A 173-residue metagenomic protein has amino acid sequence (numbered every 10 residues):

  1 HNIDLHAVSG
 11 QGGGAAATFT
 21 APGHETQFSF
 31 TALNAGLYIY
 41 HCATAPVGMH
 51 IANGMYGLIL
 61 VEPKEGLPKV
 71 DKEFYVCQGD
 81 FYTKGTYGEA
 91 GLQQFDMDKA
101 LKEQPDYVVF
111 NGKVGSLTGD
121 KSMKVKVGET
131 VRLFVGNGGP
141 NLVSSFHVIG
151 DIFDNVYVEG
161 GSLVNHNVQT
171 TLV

Functional and structural regions predicted by a protein language model:
H1-V173: Copper-binding active sites and cupredoxin-like electron-transfer domains, recognizing His/Cys-rich ligand loops
